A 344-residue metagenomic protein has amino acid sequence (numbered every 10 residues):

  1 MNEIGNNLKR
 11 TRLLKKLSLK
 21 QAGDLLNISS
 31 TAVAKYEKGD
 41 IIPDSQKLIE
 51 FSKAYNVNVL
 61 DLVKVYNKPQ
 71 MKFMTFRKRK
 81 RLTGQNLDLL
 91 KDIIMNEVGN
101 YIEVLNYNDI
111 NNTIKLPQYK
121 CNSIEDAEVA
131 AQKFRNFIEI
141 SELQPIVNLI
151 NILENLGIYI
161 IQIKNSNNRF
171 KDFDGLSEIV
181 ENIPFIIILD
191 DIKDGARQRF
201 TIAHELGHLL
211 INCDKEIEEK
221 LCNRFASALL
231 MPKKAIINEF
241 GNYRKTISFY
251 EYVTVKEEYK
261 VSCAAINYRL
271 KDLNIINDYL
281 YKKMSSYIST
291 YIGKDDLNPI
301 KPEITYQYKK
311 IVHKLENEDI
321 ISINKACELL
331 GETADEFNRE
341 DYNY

Functional and structural regions predicted by a protein language model:
M1-Y344: Active-site hotspot residues in diverse enzymes, especially metal/ion-binding acidic/histidine motifs
